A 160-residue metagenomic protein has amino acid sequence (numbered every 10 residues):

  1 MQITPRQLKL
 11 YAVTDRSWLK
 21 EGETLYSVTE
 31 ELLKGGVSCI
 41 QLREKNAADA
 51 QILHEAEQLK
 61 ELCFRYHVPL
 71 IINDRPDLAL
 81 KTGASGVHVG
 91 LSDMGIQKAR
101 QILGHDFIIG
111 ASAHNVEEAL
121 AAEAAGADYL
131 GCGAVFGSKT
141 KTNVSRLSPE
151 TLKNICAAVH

Functional and structural regions predicted by a protein language model:
M1-I96, Q101-D128, V144-L147, N154: Conserved N-terminal beta1-alpha1 strand-loop-helix module at the mouth
D128-H160: Active-site/ligand-binding-proximal alpha/beta "capping" segment
